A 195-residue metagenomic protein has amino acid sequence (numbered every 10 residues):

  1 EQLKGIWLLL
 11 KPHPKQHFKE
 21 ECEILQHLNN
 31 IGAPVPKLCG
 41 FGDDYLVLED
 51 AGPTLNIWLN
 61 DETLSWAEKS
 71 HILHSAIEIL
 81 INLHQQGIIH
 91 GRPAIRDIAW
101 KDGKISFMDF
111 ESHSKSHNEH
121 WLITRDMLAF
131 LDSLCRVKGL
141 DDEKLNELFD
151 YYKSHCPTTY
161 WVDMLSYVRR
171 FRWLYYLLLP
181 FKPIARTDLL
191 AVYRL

Functional and structural regions predicted by a protein language model:
E1-H17: ATP-binding glycine-rich loop module of kinase domains
E1-L3, L55-W58, M108: Short acidic/His/Gly/Ser-rich catalytic and metal-binding motifs that mark active-site loops of diverse hydrolases
P14-F18, C22, N29, A33-L73: Conserved structural core of kinase catalytic domains
E21, R92, D109, D126: Acidic active-site catalytic centers that drive phospho-/nucleotidyl reactions and related ester hydrolyses
L28, A76-L83: Conserved hydrophobic alpha-helix
Q85-I95: Catalytic-loop of the protein kinase fold
D97-D109: Conserved protein kinase catalytic/activation segment
F110-L195: C-lobe/activation-segment region of protein kinase-like
